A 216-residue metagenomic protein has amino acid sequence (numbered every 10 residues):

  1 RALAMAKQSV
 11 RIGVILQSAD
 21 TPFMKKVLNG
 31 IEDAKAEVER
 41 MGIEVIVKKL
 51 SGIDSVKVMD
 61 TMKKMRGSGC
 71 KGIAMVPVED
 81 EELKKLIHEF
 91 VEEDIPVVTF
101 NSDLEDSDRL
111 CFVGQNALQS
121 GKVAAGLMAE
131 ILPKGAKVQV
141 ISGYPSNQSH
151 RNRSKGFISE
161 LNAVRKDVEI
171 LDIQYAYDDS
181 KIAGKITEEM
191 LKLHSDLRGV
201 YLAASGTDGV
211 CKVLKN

Functional and structural regions predicted by a protein language model:
A2-L28, L110-C111, K137-S146: Short beta-strand segments enriched in small/hydrophobic residues
V14, G69-P77, P96-F100, V140 (+2 more regions): Periplasmic-binding protein-like
F23-V38, S120-A124, Q148-D167, I182 (+2 more regions): Short, solvent-exposed amphipathic alpha-helices that sit in or adjacent to ligand/effector-binding or catalytic
K35-S55, K137-V140, L161-K181: Short beta-strand elements in bilobed, periplasmic/extracellular small-molecule ligand-binding domains
L50, V78, S102-L104, G143: Short, ordered loop/turn segments at secondary-structure junctions
I73-V91, F157, Y175-N216: Hydrophobic alpha-helical
E81-Q119: Flexible loop/hinge segments that line or gate small-molecule binding clefts
V113-V138, A183-G184: Hydrophobic alpha-helical segments within soluble ligand-binding/sensing domains
